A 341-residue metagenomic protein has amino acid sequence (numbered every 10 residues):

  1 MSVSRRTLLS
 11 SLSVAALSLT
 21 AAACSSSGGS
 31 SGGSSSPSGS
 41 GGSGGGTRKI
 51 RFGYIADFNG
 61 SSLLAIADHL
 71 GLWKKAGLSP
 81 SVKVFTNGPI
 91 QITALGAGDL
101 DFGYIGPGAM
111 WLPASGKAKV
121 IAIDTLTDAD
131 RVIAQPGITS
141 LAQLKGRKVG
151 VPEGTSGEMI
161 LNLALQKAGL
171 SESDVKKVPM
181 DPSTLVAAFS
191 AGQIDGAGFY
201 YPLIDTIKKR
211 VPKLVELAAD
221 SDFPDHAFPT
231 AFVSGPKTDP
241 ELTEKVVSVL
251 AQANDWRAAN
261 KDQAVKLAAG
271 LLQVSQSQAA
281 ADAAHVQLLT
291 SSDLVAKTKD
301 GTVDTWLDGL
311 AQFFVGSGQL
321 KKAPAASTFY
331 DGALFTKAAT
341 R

Functional and structural regions predicted by a protein language model:
M1-T20: N-terminal secretory signal peptides and thylakoid transit peptides that target proteins across membranes
S25-G28: Bacterial signal peptide processing site
G32-S171, K176-P179, D195-Y201, E216-D220 (+1 more regions): Short, glycine-/small- and polar/acidic-enriched structural segments that line small-molecule recognition paths
Y54, D124-A134, K213-P236, V247 (+2 more regions): Periplasmic-binding protein-like
G71, T93, A97, A142 (+9 more regions): Solvent-exposed, polar/charged alpha-helical surfaces in well-ordered, non-transmembrane soluble domains, broadly
G108-A109, V178, S183-L272: Pocket-lining segment of extracytoplasmic ligand-binding domains
D239-Q319: Secondary-structure end/capping motifs
D308-R341: Conserved C-terminal helix/tail region of periplasmic/extracytoplasmic solute-binding proteins
